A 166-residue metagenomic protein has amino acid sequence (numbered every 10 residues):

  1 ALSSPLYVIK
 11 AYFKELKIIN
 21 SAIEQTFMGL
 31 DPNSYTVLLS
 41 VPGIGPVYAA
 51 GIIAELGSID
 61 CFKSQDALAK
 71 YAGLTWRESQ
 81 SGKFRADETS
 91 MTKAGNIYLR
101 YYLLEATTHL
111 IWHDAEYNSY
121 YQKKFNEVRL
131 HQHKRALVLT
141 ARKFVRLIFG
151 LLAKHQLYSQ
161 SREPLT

Functional and structural regions predicted by a protein language model:
A1-T166: A detector of single, family-specific signature residues that are central to catalytic or substrate-handling motifs
